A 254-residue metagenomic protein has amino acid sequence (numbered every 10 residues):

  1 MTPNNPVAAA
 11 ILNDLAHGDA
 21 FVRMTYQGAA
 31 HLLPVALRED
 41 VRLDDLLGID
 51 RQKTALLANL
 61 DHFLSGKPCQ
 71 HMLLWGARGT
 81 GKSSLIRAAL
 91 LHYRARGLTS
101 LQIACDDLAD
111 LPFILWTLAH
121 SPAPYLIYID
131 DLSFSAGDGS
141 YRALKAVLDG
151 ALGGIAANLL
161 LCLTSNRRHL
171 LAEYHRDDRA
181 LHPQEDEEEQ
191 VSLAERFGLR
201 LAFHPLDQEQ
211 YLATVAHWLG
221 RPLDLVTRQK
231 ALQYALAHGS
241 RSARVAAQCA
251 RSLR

Functional and structural regions predicted by a protein language model:
M1-P34: Interdomain "pre-motor" coupling segment immediately N-terminal to P-loop NTPase/helicase cores
N5-H17, H204-R254: C-terminal alpha-helical "lid" subdomain
H31-A55: Dynamic helix-loop-helix/coil hinge segments at AAA+ ATPase domain boundaries and subdomain interfaces
R51-S65: Pre-Walker A adenine-sensing motif
G66-A88: Walker A/P-loop nucleotide-binding motif
H92-Y125, L132-G137: AAA+/P-loop NTPase substrate/partner-engagement loops
A136-D178: Conserved catalytic/switch belt of AAA+ P-loop NTPases
S165, L181-V191, G198-L212: Conserved AAA+ ATPase "SRH/arginine-finger" region at the nucleotide-binding site
